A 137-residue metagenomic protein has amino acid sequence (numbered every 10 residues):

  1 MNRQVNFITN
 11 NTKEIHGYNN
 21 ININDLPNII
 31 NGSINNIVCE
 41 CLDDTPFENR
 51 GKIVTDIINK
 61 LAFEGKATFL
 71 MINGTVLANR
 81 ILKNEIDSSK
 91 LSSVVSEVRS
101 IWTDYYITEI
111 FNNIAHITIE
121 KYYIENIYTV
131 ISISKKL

Functional and structural regions predicted by a protein language model:
M1-N28, T68-L137: Class I (Rossmann-like) S-adenosyl-L-methionine-dependent methyltransferase catalytic domain, capturing the SAM-binding
L26-C39: A short acidic, Gly/Pro-enriched loop at the edge of an enzyme's catalytic core that lines a small-molecule cofactor
C39, F47, L61, D87 (+1 more regions): Catalytic phosphate/metal-binding cores of nucleic-acid and nucleotide-processing enzymes, i.e., regions that mediate
C41-D44, M71: Hydrophobic adenine-recognition pocket in adenosine-nucleotide-binding enzymes
D44-P46, V76: Short glycine-rich, flexible loops that bind phosphorylated cofactors or substrates
G51-K66: A short glycine-rich, Lys/Arg-flanked "PGG" loop and its adjoining helix->strand segment in the class I
